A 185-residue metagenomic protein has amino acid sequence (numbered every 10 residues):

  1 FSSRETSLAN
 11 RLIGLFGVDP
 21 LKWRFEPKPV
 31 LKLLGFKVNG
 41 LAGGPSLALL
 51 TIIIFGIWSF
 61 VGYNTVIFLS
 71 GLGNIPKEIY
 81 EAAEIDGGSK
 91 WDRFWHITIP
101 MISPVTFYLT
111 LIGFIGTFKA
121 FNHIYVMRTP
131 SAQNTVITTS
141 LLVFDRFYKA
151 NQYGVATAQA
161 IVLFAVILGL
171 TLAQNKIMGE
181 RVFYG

Functional and structural regions predicted by a protein language model:
F1-I57, N122-V136: Membrane-interfacial helix termini and adjacent extracytoplasmic/periplasmic loops of multi-pass transporters
R4, G56-I57, N74, M101 (+2 more regions): Residue-level recognition of pore/gate-forming positions within transmembrane alpha-helices of multi-pass
E5, F60-F68, V105-P130: Non-cytoplasmic
A42-E84, I124: Membrane-cytosol interface at the C-terminal ends of specific transmembrane alpha-helices in multi-pass membrane
A48-I54, I137-A173: Hydrophobic alpha-helical transmembrane segments of polytopic membrane proteins
V66-T106, V182-G185: Intracellular coupling helices
L69-K77, G154-G185: C-terminal transmembrane helix and the adjacent membrane-cytosol boundary/short C-terminal tail of inner/organellar
I115-G116, A120-N151: Glycine-rich helix-loop "coupling/hinge" segments at transmembrane-helix boundaries in multipass transporters
